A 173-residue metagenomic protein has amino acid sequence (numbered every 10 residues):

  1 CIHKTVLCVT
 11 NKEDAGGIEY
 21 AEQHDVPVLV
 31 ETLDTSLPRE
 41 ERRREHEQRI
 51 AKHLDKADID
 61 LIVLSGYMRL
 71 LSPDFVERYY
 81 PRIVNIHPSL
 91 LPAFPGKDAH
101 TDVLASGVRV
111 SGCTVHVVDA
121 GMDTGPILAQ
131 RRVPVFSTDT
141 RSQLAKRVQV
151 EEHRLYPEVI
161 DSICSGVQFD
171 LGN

Functional and structural regions predicted by a protein language model:
C1-N173: One-carbon transfer enzymes
